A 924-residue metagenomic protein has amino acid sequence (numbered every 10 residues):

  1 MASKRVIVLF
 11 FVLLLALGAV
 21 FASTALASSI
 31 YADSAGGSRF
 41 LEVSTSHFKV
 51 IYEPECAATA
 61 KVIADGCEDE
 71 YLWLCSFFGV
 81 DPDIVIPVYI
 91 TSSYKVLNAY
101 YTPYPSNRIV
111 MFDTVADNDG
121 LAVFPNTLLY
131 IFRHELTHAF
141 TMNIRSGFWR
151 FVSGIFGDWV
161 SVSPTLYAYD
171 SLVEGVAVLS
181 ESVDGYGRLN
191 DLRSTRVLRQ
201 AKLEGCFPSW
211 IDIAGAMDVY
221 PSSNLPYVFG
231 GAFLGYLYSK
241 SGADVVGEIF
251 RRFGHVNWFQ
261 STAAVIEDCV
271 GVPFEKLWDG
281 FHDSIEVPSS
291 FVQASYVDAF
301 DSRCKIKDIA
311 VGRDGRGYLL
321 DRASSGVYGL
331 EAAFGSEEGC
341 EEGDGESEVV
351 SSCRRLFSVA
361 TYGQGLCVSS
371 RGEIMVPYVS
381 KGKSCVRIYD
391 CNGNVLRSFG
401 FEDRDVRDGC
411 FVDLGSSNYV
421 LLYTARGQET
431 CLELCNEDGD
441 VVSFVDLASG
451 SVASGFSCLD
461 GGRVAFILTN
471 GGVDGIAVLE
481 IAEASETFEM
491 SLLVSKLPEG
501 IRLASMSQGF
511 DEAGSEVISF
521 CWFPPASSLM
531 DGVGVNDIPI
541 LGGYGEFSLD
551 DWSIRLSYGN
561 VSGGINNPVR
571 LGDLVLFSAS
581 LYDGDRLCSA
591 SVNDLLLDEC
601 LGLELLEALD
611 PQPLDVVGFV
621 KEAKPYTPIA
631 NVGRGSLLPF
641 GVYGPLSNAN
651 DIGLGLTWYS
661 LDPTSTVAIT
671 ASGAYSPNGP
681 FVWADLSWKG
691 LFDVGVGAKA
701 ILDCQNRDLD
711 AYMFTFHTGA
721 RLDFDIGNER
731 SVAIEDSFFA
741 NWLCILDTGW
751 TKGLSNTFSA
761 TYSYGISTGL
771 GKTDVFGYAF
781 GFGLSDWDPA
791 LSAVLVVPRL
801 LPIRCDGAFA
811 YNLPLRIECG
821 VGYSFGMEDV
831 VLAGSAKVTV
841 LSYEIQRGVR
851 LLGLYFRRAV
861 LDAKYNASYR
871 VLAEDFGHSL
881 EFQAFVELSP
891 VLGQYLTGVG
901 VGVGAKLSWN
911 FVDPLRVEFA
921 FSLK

Functional and structural regions predicted by a protein language model:
S28-S163, Y169, A177: Juxtacatalytic substrate-recognition/specificity segment
I30-G36, Y104-S106, G120-I131, A139 (+4 more regions): Acidic/His/Gly-enriched intrinsically disordered linker/tail segments that often contain short helix/coil "MoRF-like"
Y31-E42, P221-N224, I249-E373, V379 (+2 more regions): Beta/coil-rich, acidic/histidine-enriched accessory regions frequently appended to metallopeptidases
N190, D321-G329, A360, Y378-V386 (+8 more regions): A flexible loop/linker signature enriched in serine peptidases of the S9 family
P288-K305, A333-G363, D390-V412, A425 (+6 more regions): Multi-bladed beta-propeller domains
F291-V292, S302, R586, S591-G697 (+1 more regions): Outer-membrane beta-barrel initiation region
G312-D314, S369-R371, D413-S416, L459-D460 (+2 more regions): Residue-level detector of Asp-centered blade-edge/turn motifs that repeat once per structural unit in beta-propeller
K621, P625, G633, K699-C704 (+6 more regions): C-terminal outer-membrane beta-barrel translocator/porin domains of Gram-negative envelope proteins and their
